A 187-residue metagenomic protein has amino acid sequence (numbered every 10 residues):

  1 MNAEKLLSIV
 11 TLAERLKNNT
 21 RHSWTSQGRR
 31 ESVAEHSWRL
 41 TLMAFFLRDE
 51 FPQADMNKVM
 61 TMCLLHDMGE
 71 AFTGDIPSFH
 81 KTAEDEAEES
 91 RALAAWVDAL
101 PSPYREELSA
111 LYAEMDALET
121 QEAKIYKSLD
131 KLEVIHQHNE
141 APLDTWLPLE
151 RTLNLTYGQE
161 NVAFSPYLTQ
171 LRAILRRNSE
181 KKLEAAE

Functional and structural regions predicted by a protein language model:
M1-E187: Active-site helical microenvironments for divalent-metal-assisted chemistry
